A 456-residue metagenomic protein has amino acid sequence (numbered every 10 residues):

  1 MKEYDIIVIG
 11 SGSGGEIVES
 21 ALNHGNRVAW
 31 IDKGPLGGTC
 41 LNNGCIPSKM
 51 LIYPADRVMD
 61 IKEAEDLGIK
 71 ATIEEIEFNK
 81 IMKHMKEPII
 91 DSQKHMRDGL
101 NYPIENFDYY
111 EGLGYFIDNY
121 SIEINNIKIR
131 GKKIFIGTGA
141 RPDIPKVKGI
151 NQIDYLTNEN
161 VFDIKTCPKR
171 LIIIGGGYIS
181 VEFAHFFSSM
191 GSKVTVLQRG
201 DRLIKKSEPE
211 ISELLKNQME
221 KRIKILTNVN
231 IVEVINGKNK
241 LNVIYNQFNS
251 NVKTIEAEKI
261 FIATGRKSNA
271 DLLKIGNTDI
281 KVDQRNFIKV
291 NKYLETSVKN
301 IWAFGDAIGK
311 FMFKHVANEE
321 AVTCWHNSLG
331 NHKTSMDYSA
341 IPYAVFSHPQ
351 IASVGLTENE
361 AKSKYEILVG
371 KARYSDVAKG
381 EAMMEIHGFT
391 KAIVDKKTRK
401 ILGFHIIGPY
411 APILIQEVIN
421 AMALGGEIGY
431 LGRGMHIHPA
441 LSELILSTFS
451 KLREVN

Functional and structural regions predicted by a protein language model:
M1-G12, C167-G177: Beta1/beta-strand and adjacent pyrophosphate-binding region of the FAD-binding site in flavoprotein oxidoreductases
K2, N42-K128, S207-V229, G237-K238 (+1 more regions): N-terminal Rossmann-like dinucleotide/flavin-binding domain of flavoprotein oxidoreductases that bind FAD/FMN
I7-G34, T39, I46, M50-R57 (+2 more regions): Flexible, glycine-rich terminal cap/loop adjacent to redox cofactors in electron-transfer oxidoreductases
N26-D32, I136-G137, K193-Q198: Short beta-strand "acidic-cap" motif of Rossmann-like dinucleotide-binding folds
C45, T138-K193, L197, I225 (+1 more regions): Glycine-rich dinucleotide-binding loop and its adjacent helix/turn
T72, D108-E111, Y115-E123, I129 (+1 more regions): A Rossmann-like FAD-binding core segment of flavoenzymes
E87-K94, F162, P168-I172, Y178-Q247 (+4 more regions): Rossmann-like dinucleotide-binding cores of NAD(P)H-dependent redox enzymes
N151-C167, T254-G330: FAD-site-proximal beta/loop scaffold in flavoenzymes
